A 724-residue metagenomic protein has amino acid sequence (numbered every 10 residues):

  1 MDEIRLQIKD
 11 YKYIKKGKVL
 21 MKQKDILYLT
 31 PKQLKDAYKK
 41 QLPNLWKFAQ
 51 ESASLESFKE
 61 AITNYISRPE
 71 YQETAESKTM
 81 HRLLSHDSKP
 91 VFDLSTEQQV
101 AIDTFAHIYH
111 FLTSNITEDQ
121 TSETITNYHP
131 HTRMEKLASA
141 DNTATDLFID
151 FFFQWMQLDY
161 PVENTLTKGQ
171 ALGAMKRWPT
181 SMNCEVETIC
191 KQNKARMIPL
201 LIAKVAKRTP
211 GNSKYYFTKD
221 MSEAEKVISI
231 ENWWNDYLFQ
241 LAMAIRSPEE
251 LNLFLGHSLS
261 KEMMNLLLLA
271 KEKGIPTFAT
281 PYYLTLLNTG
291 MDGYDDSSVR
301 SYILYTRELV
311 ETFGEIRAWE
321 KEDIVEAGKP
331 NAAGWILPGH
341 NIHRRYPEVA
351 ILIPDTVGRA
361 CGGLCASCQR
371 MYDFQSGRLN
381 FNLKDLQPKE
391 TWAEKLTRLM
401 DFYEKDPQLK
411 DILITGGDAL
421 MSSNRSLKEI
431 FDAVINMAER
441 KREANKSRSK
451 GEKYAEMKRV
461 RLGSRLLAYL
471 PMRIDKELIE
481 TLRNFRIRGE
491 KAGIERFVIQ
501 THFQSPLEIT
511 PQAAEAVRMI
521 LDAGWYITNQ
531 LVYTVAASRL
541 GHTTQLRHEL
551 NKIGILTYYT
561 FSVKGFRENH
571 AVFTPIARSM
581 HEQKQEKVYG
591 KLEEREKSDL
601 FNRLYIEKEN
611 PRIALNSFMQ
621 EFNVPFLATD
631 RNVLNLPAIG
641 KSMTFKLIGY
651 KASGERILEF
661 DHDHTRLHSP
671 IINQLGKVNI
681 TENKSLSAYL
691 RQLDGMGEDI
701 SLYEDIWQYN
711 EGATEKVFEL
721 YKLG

Functional and structural regions predicted by a protein language model:
D2-Y346: Flexible, acidic/Gly-rich N-terminal and inter-domain linker regions that tether and position cofactor-handling modules
Y28, Y38, L42-A53, K59-I66 (+8 more regions): Radical SAM enzyme [4Fe-4S]-AdoMet core and its adjacent flexible, acidic and glycine-rich loops/tails across
T277-A279, W335-D373: N-terminal pre-triad scaffold of radical SAM enzymes
A279, K584-G724: C-terminal accessory regions of radical SAM enzymes
R344, D355-R359, D373-K384, G463-S464 (+1 more regions): Catalytic or ion-translocation cores adjacent to nucleophile or general acid/base/metal-coordination motifs in diverse
Y346-A350, L364, D406-T415, V460-G463 (+1 more regions): Glycine-rich, often proline-containing surface loops adjacent to acidic residues and nearby aromatics that form
A360, M371-I412, R425, E429-I430 (+1 more regions): Conserved alpha-helical substructure of the radical SAM core
L396-T397, E404, L420-P575, S579-L592: Conserved AdoMet/S-adenosylmethionine-binding subsite of the radical SAM
